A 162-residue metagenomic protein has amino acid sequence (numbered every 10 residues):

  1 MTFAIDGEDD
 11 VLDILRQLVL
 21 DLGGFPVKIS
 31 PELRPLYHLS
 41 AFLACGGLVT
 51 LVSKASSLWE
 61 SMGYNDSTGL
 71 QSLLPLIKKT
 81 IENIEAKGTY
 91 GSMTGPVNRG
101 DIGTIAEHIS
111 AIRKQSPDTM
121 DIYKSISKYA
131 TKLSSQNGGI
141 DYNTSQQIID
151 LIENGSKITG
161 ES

Functional and structural regions predicted by a protein language model:
M1-A86, I152: Internal alpha-helical scaffold of NAD(P)-dependent oxidoreductase catalytic cores
P35, L43-C45, V49, Y90 (+3 more regions): A generic structural micro-environment signature that highlights single residues at secondary-structure boundaries
M62-S72, I102-S110, G155-I158: Electropositive, surface-exposed helix/loop patches at the edges of structured domains that serve as adaptable
S72-L76, S125-Y129, Q147-L151: Short acidic/histidine-centered micro-motifs embedded in hydrophobic/aromatic stretches that mark compact functional
E82-T144: Interdomain hinge/lid region at the active-site interface of Rossmann-like NAD(P)-dependent oxidoreductases
I140-S162: Short, basic/aromatic-enriched C-terminal tail that caps enzymatic domains
